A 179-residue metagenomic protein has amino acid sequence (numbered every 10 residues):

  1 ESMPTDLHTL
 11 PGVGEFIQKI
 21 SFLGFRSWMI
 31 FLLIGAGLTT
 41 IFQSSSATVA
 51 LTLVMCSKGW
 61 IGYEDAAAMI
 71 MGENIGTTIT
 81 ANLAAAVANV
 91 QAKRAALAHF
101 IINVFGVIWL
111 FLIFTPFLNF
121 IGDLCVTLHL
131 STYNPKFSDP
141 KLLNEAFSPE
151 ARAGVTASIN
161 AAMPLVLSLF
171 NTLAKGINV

Functional and structural regions predicted by a protein language model:
E1, F42, S46, T77-T80 (+2 more regions): Alpha-helical transmembrane segments of multipass membrane proteins
E1-D6, V107-D123: Hydrophobic alpha-helical transmembrane segments in multi-pass integral membrane proteins
E1-G37: Helix-loop-helix hairpins and the membrane-proximal interhelical loops of multi-pass alpha-helical transport proteins
H8-L23, F117-G176: Membrane-interfacial helical/loop segments at transmembrane boundaries in membrane proteins
G14, T39-G76, A84-A92, L97 (+4 more regions): Membrane-interfacial helix-loop connectors
I20-L23, L53-V54, N82: Short, motif-level signal for alpha-helix interfacial/capping segments enriched in acidic residues and aromatics/proline
G24, T39-F42, N103: Residue-level hotspots within the lipid-embedded alpha helices of multi-pass solute transporters
R26, I30, I34, A67-A68 (+5 more regions): Alpha-helical transmembrane segments of multi-pass inner-membrane proteins, especially transporters/permeases
